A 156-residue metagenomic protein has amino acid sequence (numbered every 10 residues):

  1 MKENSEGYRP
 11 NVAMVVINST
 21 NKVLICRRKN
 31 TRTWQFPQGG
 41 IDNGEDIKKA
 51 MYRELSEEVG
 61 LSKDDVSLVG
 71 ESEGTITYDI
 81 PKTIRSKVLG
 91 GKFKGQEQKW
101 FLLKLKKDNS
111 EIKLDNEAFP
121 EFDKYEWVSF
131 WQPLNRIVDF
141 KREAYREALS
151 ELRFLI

Functional and structural regions predicted by a protein language model:
M1-S19, G90-G91: Acidic, metal-coordinating catalytic segment for phosphate/diphosphate chemistry, firing primarily on the Nudix
P10-V12, N21, Q98-K99, D123: Change "...and in nucleic-acid phosphodiester-cleaving endonucleases..." to "...and in nucleic-acid processing enzymes
V16-S19, R28, L103-L105: Active-site beta-strand termini and strand-to-loop segments that position acidic
N30-R32, G95: A conserved beta-turn-beta hairpin within the catalytic core of GNAT-like acetyltransferases that forms part
Q35-G39: A short gly/proline-enriched turn/hairpin at secondary-structure junctions
I41-D139: Unchanged
F130-I156: Charged phosphate-binding loop/patch that engages nucleotide di/tri-phosphates or the phosphate backbone of nucleic
